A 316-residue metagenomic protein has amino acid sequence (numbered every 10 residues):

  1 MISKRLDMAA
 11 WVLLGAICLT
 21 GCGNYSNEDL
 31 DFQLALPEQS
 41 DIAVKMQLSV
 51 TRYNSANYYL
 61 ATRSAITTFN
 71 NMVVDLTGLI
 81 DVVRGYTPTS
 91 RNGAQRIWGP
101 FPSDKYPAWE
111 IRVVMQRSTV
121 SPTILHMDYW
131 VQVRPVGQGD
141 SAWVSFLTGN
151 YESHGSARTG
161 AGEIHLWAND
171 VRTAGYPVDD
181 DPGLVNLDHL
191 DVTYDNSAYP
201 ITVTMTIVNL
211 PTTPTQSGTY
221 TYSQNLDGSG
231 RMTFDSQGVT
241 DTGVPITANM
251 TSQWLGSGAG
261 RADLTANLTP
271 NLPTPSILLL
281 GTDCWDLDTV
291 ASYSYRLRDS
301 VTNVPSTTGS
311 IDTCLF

Functional and structural regions predicted by a protein language model:
M1-T20: Sec-dependent bacterial lipoprotein signal peptides
A16, T20-C22, T282, D312: Secreted/extracellular small peptides and ectodomain modules produced from precursors
C22-L125, Y293-F316: N-terminal "mature head" segments of proteins
L79-P177: Short N-terminal edge-element motif at the start of the domain
Y129-V131, G162-E163, I201-T206, A262-A266 (+1 more regions): Short polybasic amphipathic segments
V144-T251: Short helix-loop boundary/capping segments
L255-F316: Hydrophilic extracytoplasmic domains
